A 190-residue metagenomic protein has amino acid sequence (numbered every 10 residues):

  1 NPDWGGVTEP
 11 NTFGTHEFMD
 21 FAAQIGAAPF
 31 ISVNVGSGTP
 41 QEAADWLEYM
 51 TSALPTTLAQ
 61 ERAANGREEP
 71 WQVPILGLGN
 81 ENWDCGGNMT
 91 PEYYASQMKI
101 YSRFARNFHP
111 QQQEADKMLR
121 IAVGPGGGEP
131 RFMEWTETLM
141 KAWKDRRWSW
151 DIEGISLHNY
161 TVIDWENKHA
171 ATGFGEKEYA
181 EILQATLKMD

Functional and structural regions predicted by a protein language model:
N1-N11, P40, M50, L54-P55 (+1 more regions): Aromatic-lined carbohydrate-binding/catalytic grooves of carbohydrate-active enzymes
N1-V33: Active-site-adjacent substrate/metal-binding segments within catalytic domains of carbohydrate-active enzymes
P10-F18, A53-E68, P130-R146: Alpha-helical scaffolding within the catalytic cores of extracellular/periplasmic polymer-degrading hydrolases
G14-E17, Q24, G38-D45, Y93-S96 (+1 more regions): Extracytoplasmic/secreted proteins, especially bacterial periplasmic and envelope-associated proteins
A22, W46, L76, Y101 (+1 more regions): Conserved, mostly hydrophobic/aromatic
V33-L54, S149-W150: Carboxylate/His-rich catalytic cores and anion/metal-binding grooves
T57-P91, A122, W150-I152, L157-N167: Active-site groove signature of glycoside hydrolases
E92-D190: Noncatalytic carbohydrate-binding groove/subsite architecture in carbohydrate-active enzymes
